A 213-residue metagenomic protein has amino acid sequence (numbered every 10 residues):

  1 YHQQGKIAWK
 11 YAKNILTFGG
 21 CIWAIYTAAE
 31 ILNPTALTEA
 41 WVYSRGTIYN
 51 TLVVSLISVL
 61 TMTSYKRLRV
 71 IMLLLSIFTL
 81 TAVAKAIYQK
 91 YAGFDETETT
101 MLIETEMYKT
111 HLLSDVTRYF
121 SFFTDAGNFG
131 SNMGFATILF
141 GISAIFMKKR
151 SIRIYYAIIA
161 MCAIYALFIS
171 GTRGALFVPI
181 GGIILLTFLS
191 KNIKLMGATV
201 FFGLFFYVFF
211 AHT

Functional and structural regions predicted by a protein language model:
Y1-I48, L52: N-terminal hydrophobic segments of proteins, predominantly signal-anchor/transmembrane helices of inner/organellar
Y1-I7, I57-R67, G141-K149, I184-I193 (+1 more regions): Structural signal for the C-terminal ends of transmembrane alpha-helices and the immediately following loop
I7, T35-E39, Y43, K66 (+3 more regions): Membrane-helix interfacial "entry" motifs
A8-Y11, I15, T38, T61-V70 (+2 more regions): Membrane-interfacial loop-to-transmembrane-helix junctions in polytopic alpha-helical membrane proteins
Y11-N14, L32, A36-T38, S64 (+3 more regions): General structural signal for secondary-structure boundaries
G20-I31, V53, R69-D115, F120-L189 (+1 more regions): Alpha-helical transmembrane segments of multi-pass inner-membrane proteins
R45-G46, T61, S170: Alpha-solenoid HEAT/Armadillo repeat architecture
M196-T213: Alpha-helical transmembrane segments and terminal signal-anchor/GPI-anchor hydrophobic tails, characterized by long
